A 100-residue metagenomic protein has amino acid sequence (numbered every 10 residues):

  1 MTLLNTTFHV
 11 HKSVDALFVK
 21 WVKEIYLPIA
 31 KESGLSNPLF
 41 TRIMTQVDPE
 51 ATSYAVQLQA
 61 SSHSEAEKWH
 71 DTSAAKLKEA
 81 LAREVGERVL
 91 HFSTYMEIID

Functional and structural regions predicted by a protein language model:
T2-H9, T41-T72: Short, well-ordered beta-strand segments in beta-rich or mixed alpha/beta enzyme and ligand-binding folds
K12-V14, S62-S64, I99: Residues that cap or initiate secondary-structure elements
V14-F40, K76-A80: Short amphipathic alpha-helical segments
L39-E50, E79-D100: Glycine-rich beta-strand-turn "strand-cap" elements at beta-sheet edges
D71-A74, A82: A generic structural signal for secondary-structure junctions that act as hinges or helix/strand caps at the edges
